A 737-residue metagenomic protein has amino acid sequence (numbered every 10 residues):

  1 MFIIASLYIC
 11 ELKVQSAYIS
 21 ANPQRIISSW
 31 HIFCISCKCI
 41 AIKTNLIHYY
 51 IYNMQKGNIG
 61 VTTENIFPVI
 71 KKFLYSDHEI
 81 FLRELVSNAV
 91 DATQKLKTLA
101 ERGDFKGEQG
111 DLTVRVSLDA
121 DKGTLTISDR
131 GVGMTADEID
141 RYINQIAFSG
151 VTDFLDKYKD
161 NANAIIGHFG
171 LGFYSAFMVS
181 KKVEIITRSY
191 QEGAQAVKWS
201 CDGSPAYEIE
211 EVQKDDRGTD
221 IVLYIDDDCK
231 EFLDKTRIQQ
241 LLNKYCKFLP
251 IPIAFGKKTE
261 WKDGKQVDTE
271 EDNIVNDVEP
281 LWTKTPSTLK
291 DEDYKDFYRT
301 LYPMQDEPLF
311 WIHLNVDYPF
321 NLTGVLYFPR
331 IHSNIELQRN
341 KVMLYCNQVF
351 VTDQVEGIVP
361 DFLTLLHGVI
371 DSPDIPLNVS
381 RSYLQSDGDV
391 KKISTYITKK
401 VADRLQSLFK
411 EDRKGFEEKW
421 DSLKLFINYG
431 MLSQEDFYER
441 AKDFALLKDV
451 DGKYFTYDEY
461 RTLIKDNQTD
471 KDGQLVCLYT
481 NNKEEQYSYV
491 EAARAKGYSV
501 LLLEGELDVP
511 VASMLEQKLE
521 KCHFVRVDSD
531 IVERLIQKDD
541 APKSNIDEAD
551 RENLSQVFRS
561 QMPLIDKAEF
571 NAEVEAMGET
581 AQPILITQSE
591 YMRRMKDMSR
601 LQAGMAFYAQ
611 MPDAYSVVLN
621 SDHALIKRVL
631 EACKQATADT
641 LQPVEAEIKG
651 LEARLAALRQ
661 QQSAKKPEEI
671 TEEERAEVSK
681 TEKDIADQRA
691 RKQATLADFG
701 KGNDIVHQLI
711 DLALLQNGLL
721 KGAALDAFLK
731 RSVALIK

Functional and structural regions predicted by a protein language model:
F2, Y8, Y18, F33 (+1 more regions): Aromatic (phenylalanine/tyrosine) cluster motif
A5, E11-A17, A21, A41: Acidic, Ala/Val/Gly-enriched low-complexity intrinsically disordered segments
C10, C34-C39: Cysteine-centered motifs
I40-L233, Q240, K247, E260 (+2 more regions): GHKL (Bergerat-fold) ATPase N-terminal catalytic module, capturing the glycine-rich phosphate-binding loop and acidic
Y49, I165, V183-A206, D226-K230 (+1 more regions): GHKL/Bergerat-fold ATPase module in large chromosome/replication-associated machines
